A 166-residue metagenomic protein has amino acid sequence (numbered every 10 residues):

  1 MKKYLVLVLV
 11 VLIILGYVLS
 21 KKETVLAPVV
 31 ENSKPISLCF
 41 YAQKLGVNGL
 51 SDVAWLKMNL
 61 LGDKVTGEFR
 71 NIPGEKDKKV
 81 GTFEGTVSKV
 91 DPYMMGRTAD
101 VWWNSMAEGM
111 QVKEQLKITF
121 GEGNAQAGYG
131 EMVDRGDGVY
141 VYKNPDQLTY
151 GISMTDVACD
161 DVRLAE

Functional and structural regions predicted by a protein language model:
M1-Y4, K21-K22: Positively charged n-region of N-terminal signal peptides that target proteins for export
V6-G16: Hydrophobic membrane-insertion alpha-helices, especially the h-region of bacterial N-terminal signal peptides
Y17-L26: Hydrophobic single-pass membrane-insertion segments
P28-D52: Tryptophan-anchored aromatic micro-motifs
L38-V47, E68-I72, D100-M106: Short beta-strand segments that buttress and anchor functional surface loops
L50-W55, D77-F83, M110-Q115: Short, surface-exposed coil-to-beta transition loops
K57-V87: N-terminal glycine/threonine-rich, aromatic-flanked beta-hairpin/loop signature
K64-T66, Y93-E166: Beta-sheet ligand-binding and adhesion/scaffold domains
